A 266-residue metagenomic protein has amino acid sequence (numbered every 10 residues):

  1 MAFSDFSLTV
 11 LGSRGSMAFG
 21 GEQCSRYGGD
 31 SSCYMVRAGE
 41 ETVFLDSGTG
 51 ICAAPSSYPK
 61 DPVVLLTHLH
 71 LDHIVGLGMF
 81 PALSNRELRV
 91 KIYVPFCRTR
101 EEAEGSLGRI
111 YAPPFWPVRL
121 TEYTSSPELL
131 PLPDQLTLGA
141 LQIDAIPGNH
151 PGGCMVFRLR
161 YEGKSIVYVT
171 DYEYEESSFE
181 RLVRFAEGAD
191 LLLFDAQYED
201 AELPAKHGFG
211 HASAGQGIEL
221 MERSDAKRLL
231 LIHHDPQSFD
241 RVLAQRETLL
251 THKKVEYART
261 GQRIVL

Functional and structural regions predicted by a protein language model:
M1-V167, L182-V183, L243-L266: Binuclear metal-dependent hydrolase catalytic cores
L45, T67, V169-T170, F194-A196 (+1 more regions): Active-site flanking residues adjacent to catalytic metal/cofactor-binding acidic residues
P95-C97, D171, H234: Short strand-loop junctions, especially beta-strand C-caps/beta-turns that link beta-sheets to coils or alpha-helices
Y174-G261: Cap/insert and terminal regions of metallo-dependent hydrolase folds
